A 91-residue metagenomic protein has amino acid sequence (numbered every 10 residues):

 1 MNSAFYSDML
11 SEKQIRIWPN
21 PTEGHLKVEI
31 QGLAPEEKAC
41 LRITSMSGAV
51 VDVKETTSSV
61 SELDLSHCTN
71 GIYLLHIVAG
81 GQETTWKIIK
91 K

Functional and structural regions predicted by a protein language model:
M1-M9: Short, compositionally biased serine/threonine- and acidic-rich segments at solvent-exposed termini, linkers, or domain
D8-W18, T22-K91: C-terminal outer-membrane/trafficking sorting elements
